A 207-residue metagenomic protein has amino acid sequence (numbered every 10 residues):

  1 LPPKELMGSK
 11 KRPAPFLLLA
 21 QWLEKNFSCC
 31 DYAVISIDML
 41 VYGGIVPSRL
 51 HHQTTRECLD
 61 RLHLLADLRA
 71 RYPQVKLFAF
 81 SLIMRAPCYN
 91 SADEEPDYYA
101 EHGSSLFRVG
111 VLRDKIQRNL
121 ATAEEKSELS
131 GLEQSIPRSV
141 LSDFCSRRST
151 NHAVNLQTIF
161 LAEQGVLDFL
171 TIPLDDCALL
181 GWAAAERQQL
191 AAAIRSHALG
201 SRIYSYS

Functional and structural regions predicted by a protein language model:
L1-S207: An N-terminal assembly and electron-transfer interface module characteristic of large anaerobic redox and radical
